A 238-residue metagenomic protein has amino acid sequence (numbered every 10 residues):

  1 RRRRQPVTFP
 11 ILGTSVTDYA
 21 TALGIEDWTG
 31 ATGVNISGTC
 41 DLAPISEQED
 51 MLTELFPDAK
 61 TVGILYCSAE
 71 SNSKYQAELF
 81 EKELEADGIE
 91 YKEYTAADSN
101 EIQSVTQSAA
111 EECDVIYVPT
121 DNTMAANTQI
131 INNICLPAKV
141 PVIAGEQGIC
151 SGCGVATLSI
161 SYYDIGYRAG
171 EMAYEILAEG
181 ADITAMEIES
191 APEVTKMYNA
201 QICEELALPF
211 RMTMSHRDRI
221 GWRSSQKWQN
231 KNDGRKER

Functional and structural regions predicted by a protein language model:
R1, Q103-D114: Short, well-structured alpha-helical segments in soluble
F9-A22, G38-C40, P141-Q147: Short beta-strand elements of ligand-binding domains
L12-T14, V62-L65, C113-A125, V142-G145: Periplasmic-binding protein-like
Y19-A59, I160-A181: Hydrophobic alpha-helical segments within soluble ligand-binding/sensing domains
V34-I36, E81-S99: Short beta-strand elements in bilobed, periplasmic/extracellular small-molecule ligand-binding domains
S37-E85, D182, E187-C203: An alpha-beta-alpha
T39-S46, Y66-Q76, E93-I102, N122 (+3 more regions): Hinge/beta->alpha junction and helix N-cap segments in small-molecule ligand-binding domains
E175-K236: Hinge/cleft segment of the Venus flytrap/periplasmic-binding protein
